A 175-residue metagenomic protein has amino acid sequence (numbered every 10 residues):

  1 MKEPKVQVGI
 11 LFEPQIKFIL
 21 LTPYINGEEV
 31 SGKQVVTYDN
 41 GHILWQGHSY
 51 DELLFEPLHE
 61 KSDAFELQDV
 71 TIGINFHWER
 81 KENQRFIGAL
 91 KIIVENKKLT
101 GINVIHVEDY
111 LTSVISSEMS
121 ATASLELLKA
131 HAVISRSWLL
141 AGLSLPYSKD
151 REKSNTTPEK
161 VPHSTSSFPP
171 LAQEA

Functional and structural regions predicted by a protein language model:
M1-A175: Conserved, single-site charged/polar hotspot
